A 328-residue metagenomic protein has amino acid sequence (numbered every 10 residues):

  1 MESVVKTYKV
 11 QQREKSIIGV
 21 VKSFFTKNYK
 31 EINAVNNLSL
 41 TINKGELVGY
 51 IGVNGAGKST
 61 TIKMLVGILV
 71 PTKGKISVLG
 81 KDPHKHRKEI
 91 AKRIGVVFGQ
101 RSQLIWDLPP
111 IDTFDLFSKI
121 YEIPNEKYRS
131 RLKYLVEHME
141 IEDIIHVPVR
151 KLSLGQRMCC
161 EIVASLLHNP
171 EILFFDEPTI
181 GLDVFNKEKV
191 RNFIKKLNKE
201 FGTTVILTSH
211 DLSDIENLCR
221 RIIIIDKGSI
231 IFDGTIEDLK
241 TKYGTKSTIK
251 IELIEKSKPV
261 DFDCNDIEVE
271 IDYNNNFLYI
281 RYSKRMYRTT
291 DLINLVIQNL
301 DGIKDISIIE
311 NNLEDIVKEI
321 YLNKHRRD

Functional and structural regions predicted by a protein language model:
S16-F24, D115, K119, E126-I144: Conserved ABC ATPase "signature" region
N169: Conserved catalytic motifs of ABC-family nucleotide-binding domains
L173-E177: Catalytic Walker B motif of ABC-type/P-loop ATPase nucleotide-binding domains
R191-S283: ABC transporter nucleotide-binding domain
R285-D328: C-terminal coupling/interaction segments
